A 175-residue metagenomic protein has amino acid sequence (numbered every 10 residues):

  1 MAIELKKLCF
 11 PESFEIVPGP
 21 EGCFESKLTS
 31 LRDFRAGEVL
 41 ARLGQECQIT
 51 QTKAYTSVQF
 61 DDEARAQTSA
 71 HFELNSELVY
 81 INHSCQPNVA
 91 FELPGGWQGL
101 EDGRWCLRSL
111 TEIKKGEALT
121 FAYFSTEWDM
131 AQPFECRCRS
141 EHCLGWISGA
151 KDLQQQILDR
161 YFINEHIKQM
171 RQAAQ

Functional and structural regions predicted by a protein language model:
A2-W97: Catalytic cores of histone-lysine modification enzymes
A90-Q175: C-terminal SET catalytic tail plus cysteine-rich post-SET Zn-binding segment of SAM-dependent SET-domain
